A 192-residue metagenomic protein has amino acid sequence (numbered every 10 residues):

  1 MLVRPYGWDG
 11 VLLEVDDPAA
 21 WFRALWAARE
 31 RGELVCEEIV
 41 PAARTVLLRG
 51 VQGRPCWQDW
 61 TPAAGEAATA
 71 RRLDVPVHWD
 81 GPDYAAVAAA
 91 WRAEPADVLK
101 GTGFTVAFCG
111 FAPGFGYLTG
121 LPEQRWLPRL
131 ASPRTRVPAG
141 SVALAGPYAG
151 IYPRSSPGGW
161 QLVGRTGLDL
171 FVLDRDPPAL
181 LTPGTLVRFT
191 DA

Functional and structural regions predicted by a protein language model:
M1-A192: Conserved "landmark" site that anchors the functional core of diverse proteins
